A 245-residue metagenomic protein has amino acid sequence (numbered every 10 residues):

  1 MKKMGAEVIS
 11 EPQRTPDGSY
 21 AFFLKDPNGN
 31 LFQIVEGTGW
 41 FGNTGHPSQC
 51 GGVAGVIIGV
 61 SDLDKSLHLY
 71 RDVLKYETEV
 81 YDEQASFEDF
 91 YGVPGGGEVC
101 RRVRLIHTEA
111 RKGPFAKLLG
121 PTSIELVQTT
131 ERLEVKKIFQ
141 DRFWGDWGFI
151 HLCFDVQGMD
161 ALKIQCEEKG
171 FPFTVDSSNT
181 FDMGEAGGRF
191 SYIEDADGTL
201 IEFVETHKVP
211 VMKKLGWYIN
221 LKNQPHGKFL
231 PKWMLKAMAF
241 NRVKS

Functional and structural regions predicted by a protein language model:
M1-E7, T15-S19, E168, S178: An N-terminus-focused feature that recognizes amino-terminal "leader" regions
M1-K3, Y20-K25, G52-S61, I106 (+4 more regions): Vicinal oxygen chelate
A6, V156, F171-V175: Catalytic cores of nucleotide-enabled group-transfer and carboxylate-activating enzymes in metabolic and assembly-line
Q13-R14, G95-R104, E125-V127, L133-I138 (+2 more regions): Intrinsic, low-complexity N-terminal interaction/targeting segments
A21-G45: Short, structured interface segments
G39-C50, K208-F240: A short, polar/charged loop-to-alpha-helix boundary motif
G59-S123, E168, G184, S245: Core segments of cupin and vicinal oxygen chelate
